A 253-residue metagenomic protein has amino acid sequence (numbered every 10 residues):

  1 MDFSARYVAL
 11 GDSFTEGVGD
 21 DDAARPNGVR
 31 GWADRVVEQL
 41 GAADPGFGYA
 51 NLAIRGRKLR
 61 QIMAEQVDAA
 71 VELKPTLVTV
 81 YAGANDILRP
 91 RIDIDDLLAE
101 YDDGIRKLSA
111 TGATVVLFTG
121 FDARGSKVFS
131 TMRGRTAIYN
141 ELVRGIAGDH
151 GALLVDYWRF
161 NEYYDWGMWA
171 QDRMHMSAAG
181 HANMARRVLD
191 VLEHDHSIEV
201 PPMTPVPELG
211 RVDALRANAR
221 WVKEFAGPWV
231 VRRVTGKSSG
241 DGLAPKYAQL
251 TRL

Functional and structural regions predicted by a protein language model:
M1-R55, D68-K74: Serine-esterase "nucleophile elbow" of acetyl-processing enzymes
A9, V80, V116-F118: Structural beta-sheet core signal
E16-D22, P45, L59-D96, A123: Oxyanion-hole/transition-state-stabilizing segment in secreted/luminal serine hydrolases and related acyltransferases
D21-N27, I92-D95, S130-G134, A170-Q171: Short glycine-enriched, charge-decorated loop/helix-capping segments at active-site entrances that position
D96-A110, I138-G145: Alpha-helical scaffolding segments of alpha/beta enzyme cores, especially the outer helices of TIM-barrel or partial
A110-V115, A152: A short helix->loop->beta-strand "cap" motif at the edges of active sites that frequently abuts
G125-W158, A178: Substrate-gating cap/lid alpha-helix
D149, D172-H175, A179, N183-L253: Conserved catalytic region of serine esterases and O-acyltransferases that act on ester linkages in lipids
